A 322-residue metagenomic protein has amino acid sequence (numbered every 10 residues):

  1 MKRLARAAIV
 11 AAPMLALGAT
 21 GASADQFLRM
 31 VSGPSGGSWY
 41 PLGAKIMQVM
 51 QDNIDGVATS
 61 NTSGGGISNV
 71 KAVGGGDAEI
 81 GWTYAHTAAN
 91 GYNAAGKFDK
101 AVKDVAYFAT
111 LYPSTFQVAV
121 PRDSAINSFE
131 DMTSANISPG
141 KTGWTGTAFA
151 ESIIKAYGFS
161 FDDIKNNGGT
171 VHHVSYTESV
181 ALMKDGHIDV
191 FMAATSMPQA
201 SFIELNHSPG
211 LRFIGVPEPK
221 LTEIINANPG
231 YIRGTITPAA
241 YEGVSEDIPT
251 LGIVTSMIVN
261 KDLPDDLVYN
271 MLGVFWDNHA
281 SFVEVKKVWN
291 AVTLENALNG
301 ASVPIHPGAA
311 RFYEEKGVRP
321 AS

Functional and structural regions predicted by a protein language model:
M1-I9: Bacterial N-terminal signal peptides that target proteins for export
L15-A24: Sec/Tat signal peptide C-region and signal peptidase I cleavage site
D25, D55, G65-S68, G75 (+7 more regions): Extracytoplasmic
F27-A58, S114-D185, E295, N299 (+1 more regions): Bilobed "Venus flytrap"/periplasmic-binding protein-like clamshell domains and structurally analogous long
I80-Y112, Q199: Acidic, polar ligand-binding/catalytic clefts
A85-T87, A94-K97, S124, F159-I258 (+1 more regions): Pocket-lining segment of extracytoplasmic ligand-binding domains
A135-I153, I232-A301: Ligand-binding clefts/hinges and TM-proximal coupling segments of bilobed small-molecule sensing domains
E178, K184-D185, V190, T195-F213 (+3 more regions): An extracytoplasmic/periplasmic, membrane-proximal ligand-sensing/linker region
